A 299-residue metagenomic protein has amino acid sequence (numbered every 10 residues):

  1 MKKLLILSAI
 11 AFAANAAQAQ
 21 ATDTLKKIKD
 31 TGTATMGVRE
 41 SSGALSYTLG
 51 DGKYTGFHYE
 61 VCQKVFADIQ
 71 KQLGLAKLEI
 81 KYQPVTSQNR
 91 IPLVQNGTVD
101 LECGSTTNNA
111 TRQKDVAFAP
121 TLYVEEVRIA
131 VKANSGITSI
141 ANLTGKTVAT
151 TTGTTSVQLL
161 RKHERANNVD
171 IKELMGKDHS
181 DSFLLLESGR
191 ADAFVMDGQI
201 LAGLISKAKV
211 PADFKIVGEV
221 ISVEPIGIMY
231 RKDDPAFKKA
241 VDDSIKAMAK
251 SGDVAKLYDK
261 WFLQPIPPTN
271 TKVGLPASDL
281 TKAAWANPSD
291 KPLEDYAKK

Functional and structural regions predicted by a protein language model:
A19-D51, G136-G145, L280-K299: Immediate post-signal peptide segment of exported/extracytoplasmic ligand-binding proteins
A21, K26-L101: Extracytoplasmic small-molecule ligand-binding "clamshell" domains of the periplasmic binding protein/Venus flytrap
K29, Q158-L174, A212-F214, I245-K299: Ligand-binding clefts/hinges and TM-proximal coupling segments of bilobed small-molecule sensing domains
T35-A44, Y54-K71, T107, V124-H179 (+2 more regions): Bilobed "Venus flytrap"/periplasmic-binding protein-like clamshell domains and structurally analogous long
E40, Y123-N134, S206-D242, Q264-S289: Periplasmic-binding protein-like
E60-D68, A141, K146-T147, T152-T154 (+1 more regions): Extended ligand-binding regions for polar small-molecule ligands
L75-N142, K282-P292: Acidic, polar ligand-binding/catalytic clefts
N89, C103-K114, Q158-A166, E187-S188 (+2 more regions): A ligand-binding cleft/hinge motif common to bilobed small-molecule-binding domains
